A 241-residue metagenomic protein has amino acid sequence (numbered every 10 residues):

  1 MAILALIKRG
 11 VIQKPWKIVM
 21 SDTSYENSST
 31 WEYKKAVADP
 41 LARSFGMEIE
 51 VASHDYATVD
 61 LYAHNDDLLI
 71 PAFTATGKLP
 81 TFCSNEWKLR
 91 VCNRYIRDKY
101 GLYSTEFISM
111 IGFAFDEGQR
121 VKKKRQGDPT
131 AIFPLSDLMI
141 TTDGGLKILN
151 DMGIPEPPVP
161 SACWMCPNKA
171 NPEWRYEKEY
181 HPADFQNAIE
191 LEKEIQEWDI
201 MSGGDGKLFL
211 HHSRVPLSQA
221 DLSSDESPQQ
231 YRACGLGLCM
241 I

Functional and structural regions predicted by a protein language model:
M1-I241: Nucleotide-activated chemistry modules centered on ATP-dependent adenylation/adenylyltransferase
